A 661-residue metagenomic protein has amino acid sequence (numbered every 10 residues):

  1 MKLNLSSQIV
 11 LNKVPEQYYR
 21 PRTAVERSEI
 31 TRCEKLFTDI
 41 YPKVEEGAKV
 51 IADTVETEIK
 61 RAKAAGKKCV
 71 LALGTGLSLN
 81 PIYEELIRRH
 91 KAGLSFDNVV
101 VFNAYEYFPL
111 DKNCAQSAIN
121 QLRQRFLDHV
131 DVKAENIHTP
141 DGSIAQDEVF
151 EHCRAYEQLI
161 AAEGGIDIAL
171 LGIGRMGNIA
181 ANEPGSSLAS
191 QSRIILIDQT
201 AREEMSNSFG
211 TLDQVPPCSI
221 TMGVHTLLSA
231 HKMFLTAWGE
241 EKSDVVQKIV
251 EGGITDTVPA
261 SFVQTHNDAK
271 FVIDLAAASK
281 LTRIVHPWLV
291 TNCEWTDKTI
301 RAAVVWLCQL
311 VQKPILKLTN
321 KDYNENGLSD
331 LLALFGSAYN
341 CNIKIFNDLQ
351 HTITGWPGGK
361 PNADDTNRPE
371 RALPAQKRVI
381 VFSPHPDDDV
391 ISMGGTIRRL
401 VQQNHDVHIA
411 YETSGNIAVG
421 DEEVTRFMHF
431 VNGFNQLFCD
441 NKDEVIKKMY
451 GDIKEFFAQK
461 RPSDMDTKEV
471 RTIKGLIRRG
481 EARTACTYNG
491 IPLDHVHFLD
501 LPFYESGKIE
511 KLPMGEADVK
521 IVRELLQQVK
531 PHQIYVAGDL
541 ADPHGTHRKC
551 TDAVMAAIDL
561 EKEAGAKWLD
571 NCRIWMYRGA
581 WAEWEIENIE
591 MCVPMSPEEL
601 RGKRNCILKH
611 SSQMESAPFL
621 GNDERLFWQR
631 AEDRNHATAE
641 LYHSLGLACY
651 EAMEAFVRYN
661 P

Functional and structural regions predicted by a protein language model:
K2-N12, V25, I30, H225 (+1 more regions): ATP/nucleoside-binding phosphotransfer catalytic cores, i.e., glycine-rich phosphate-binding loops
K2-V70, D365, L373: N-terminal glycine-/serine-/threonine-rich phosphate-binding loop
R22-K35, L94-I168: Ligand-binding beta-strand-loop-alpha-helix segment within the catalytic cores of soluble metabolic enzymes
R61-A92: Glycine-rich N-terminal segment of FAD-binding domains in flavoprotein oxidoreductases, spanning the beta-loop-helix
I82-A92, D389-S414, A418: Histidine-anchored nucleotide/phosphate-binding helix
R154, R175-I197, V250-G253, R548-A557 (+1 more regions): Short, surface-exposed, charged loop/turn segments at secondary-structure junctions
A180-V224: Class I SAM-dependent methyltransferase SAM-binding "motif I" and its flanking Rossmann-like core
R202-G210, Q214-S219, V311-I380, R399-Q403 (+3 more regions): Metal-dependent de-N-acetylase/amidase catalytic core
